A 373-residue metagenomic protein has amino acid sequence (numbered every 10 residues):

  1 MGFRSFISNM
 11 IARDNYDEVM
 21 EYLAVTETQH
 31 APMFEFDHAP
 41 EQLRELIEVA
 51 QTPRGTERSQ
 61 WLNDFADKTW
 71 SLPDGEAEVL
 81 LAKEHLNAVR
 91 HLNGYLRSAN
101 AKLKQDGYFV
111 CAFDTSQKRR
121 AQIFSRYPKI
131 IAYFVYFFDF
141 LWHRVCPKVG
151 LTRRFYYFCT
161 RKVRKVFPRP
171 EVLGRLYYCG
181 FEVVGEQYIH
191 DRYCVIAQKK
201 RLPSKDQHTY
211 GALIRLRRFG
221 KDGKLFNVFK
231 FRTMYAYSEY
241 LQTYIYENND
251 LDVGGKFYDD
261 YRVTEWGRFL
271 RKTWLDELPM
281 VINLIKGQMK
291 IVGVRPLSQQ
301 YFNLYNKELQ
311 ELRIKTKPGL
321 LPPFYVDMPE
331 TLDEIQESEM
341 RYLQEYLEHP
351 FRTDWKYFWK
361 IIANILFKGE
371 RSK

Functional and structural regions predicted by a protein language model:
G2-W61, L72: Extended, compositionally biased accessory segments flanking or bridging domains
K68-D74: Short amphipathic alpha-helix with an adjacent loop that forms part of the alpha/beta core around
E76-L96, T115: A short SAM/SAH-binding and catalytic strip from SAM-dependent methyltransferases
N93-Y108: A short glycine-rich, Lys/Arg-flanked "PGG" loop and its adjoining helix->strand segment in the class I
Q105-K118: Conserved beta-strand signature within the Rossmann-like core of class I S-adenosyl-L-methionine
K118, Q122-L173: C-terminal alpha-helical "lid/dimerization" subdomain adjacent to the S-adenosyl-L-methionine
R175-T209: Core SAM-dependent methyltransferase catalytic element
R201-K373: Conserved small/aromatic sequence motifs within transmembrane helices
